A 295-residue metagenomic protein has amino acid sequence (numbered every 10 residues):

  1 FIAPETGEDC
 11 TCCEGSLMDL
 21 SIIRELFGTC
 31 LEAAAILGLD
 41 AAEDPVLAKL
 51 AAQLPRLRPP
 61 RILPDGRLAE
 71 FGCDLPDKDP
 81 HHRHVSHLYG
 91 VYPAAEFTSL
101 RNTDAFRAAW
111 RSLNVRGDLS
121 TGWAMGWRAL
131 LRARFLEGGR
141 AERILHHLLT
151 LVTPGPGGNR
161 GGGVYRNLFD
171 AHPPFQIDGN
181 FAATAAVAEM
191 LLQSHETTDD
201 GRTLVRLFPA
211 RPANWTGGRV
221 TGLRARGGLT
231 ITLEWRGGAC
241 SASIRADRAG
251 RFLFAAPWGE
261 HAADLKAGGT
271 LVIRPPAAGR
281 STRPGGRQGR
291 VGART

Functional and structural regions predicted by a protein language model:
F1-M18: Aromatic- and carboxylate-enriched substrate-binding clefts and catalytic-loop regions of carbohydrate-active enzymes
C12, H81-R83, T221-R224: Short Gly/Pro-enriched turn/cap motifs at secondary-structure boundaries
S16-E196: Active-site core of glycosidic bond-cleaving carbohydrate-active enzymes
G139-R280: Non-catalytic C-terminal accessory modules of carbohydrate-active enzymes
W235, G292-A293: Residue-level recognition of conserved structural "scaffold" positions that shape functional pockets and channels
T282, A293-T295: Ala/Thr-enriched low-complexity intrinsically disordered regions
R287-R290: Compositionally biased, intrinsically disordered low-complexity segments enriched in Pro/Arg/Gln/His
